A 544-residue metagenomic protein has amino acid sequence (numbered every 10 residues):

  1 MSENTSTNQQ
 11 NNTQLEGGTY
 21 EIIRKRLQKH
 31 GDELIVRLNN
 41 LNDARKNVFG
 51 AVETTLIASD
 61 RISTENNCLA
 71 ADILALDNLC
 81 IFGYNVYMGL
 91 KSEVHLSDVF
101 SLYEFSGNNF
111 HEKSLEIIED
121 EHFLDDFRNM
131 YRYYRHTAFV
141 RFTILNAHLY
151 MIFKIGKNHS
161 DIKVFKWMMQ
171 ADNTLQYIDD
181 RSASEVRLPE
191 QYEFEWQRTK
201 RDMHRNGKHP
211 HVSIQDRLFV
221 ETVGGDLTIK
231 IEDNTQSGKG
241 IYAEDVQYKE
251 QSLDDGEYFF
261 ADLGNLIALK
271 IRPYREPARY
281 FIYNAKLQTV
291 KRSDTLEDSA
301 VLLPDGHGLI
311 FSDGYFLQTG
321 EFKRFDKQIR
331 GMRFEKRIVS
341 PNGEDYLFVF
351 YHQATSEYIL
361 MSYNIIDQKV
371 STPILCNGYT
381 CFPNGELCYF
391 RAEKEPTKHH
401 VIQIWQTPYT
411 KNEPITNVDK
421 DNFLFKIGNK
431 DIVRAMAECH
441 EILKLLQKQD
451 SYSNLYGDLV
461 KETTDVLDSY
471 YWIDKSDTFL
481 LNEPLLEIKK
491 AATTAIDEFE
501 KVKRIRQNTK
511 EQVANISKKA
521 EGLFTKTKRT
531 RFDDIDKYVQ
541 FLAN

Functional and structural regions predicted by a protein language model:
S2-K25, V52, E65-A71, N78: Long, compositionally biased low-complexity segments enriched in polar/charged residues
S6-N8, G17-Y20, R24, G31-D32 (+8 more regions): Short charge-dense sequence patches
E21-R24, Q28, E33-V36, A71-E93 (+6 more regions): Short beta-strand elements that form the blades of beta-propeller/WD-repeat-like and other beta-sheet-rich scaffold
E33-S63, S92-N129, H159-M203, G225-Q251 (+4 more regions): Surface-exposed loop/turn elements that mediate protein-protein interactions on large endomembrane-trafficking
N66-C68, R132-V140: Signature of short aromatic-glycine-proline-rich micro-motifs recurring in repeat-based ectodomains
T137-V140, D255-G256, L375-N377: Catalytic micro-motifs at enzyme active sites that drive phosphoryl/nucleotidyl and oxygen chemistry
S340-P341, N364, G428, D534: Helix N-terminus capping/helix-initiation residues
Q406-N544: Amphipathic alpha-helical assembly segments used for oligomerization, scaffolding, or translocation
